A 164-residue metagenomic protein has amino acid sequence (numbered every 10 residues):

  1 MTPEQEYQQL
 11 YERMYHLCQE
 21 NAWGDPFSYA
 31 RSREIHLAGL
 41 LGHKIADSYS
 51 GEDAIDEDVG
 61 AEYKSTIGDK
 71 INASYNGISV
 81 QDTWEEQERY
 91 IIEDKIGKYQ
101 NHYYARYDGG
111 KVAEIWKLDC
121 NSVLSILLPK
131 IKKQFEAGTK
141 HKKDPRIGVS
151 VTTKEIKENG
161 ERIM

Functional and structural regions predicted by a protein language model:
M1-M164: Nucleic-acid endonuclease domains
